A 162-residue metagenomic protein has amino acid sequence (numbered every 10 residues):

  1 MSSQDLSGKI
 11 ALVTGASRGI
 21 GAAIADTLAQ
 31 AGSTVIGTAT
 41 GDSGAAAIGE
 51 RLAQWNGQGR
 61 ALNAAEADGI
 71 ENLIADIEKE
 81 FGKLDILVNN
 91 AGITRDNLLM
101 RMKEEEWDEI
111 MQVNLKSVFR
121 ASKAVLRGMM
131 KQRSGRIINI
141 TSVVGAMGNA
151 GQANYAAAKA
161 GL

Functional and structural regions predicted by a protein language model:
I10, S17-R18: Conserved glycine-rich cofactor-binding loop
A31-A47: Conserved glycine-rich Rossmann-like NAD(P)H-binding loop of the short-chain dehydrogenase/reductase
L62-N72, E104: The beta1-alpha1 cofactor-binding region of Rossmann-like NAD(H)/NADP(H)-dependent oxidoreductases
L98-L99, E106-M111, I137: Substrate-binding pocket helix/loop in short-chain dehydrogenase/reductase
M100, M147-A153: Active-site loop immediately N-terminal to the catalytic Tyr-X3-Lys motif of short-chain dehydrogenase/reductase
S122, A158: Active-site helix of classical SDR
S142: Residue(s) in the substrate-gating loop at a strand-loop-helix junction that position the organic substrate next
